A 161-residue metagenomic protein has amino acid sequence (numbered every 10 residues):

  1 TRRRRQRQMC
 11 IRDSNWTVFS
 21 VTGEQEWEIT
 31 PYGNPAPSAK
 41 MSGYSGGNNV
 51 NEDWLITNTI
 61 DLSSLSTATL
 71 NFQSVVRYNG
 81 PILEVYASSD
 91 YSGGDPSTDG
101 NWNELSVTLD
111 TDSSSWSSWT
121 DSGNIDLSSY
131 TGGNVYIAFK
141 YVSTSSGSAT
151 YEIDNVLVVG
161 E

Functional and structural regions predicted by a protein language model:
T1-I11: Single conserved hydrophobic/aromatic residue that forms the stacking wall/gate of nucleotide- or nucleobase-binding
R2, V50, S63-L65, Y78 (+3 more regions): Surface-exposed coil/turn segments at beta-strand junctions on protein surfaces, enriched
R5, T57, L62-R77, L83-A87 (+2 more regions): Extracellular beta-strand-rich recognition modules
E28-N49: Short carbohydrate-recognition loop motifs
N48-L65, T69, T120-N124: Short beta-strands within extracellular/lumenal beta-sheet-rich domains
N49-W54, S143-G160: Extracellular carbohydrate recognition
N71-T108: Extracellular ligand-binding interfaces
D95-Y130: Extracellular carbohydrate recognition and processing domains and analogous Trp-centered ligand-binding platforms
